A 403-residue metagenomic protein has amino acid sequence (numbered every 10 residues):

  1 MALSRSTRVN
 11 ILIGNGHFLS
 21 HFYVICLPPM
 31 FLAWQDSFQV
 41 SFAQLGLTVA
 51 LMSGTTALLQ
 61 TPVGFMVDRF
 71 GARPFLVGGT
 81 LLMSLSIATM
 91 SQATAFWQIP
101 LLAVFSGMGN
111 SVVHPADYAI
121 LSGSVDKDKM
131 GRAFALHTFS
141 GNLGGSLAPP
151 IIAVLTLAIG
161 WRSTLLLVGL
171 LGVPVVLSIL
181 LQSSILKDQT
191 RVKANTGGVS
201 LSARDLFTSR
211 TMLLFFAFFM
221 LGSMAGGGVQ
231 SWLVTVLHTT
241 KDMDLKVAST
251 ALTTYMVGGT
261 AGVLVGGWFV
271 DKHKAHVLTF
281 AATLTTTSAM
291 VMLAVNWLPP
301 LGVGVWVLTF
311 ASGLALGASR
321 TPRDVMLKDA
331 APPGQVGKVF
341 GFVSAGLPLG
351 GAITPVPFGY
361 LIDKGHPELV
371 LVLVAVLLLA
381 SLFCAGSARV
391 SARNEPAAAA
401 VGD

Functional and structural regions predicted by a protein language model:
M1-S4, L186-F215, D403: Juxtamembrane intracellular "pre-TM" segments in multi-pass secondary transporters
L27-P28, T211-M256, T260-V263: Extracytoplasmic gate region of multi-pass secondary transporters
L58-T94: Conserved MFS/SLC helix-loop-helix module at the cytosolic interface between two early adjacent transmembrane helices
L59-G71, V263-A275, I362-D363: Helix-to-loop junctions at the C-terminal end of transmembrane segments in multipass secondary transporters
R69-G79, K272-T285: Cytoplasmic membrane-interface "Motif A"-like loop-to-helix N-cap segments of 12-TM Major Facilitator Superfamily
L102-S140: Cytoplasmic helix-loop-helix junction between adjacent transmembrane helices in 12-TM secondary transporters
H137-I185: Helix-loop-helix hairpin linking two adjacent transmembrane segments in secondary transporters
H276-R323: C-terminal transmembrane helical hairpin of 12-TM major facilitator-type secondary transporters
